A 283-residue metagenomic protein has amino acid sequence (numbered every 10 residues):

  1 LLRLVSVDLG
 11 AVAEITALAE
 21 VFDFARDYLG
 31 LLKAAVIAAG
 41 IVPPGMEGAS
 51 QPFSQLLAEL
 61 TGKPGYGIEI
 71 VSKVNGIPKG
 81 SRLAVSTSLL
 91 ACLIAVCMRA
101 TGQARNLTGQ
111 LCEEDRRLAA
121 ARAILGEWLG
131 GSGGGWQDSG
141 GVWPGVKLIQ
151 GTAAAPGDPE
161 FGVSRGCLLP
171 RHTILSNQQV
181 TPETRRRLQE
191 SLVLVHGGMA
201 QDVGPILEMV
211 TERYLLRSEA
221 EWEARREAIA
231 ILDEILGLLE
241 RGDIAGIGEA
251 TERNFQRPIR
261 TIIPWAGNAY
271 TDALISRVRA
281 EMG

Functional and structural regions predicted by a protein language model:
L1-G62, P78, T101-T108, E113-R116 (+2 more regions): C-terminal nucleotide
R3, E69-V71: Ser/Thr- (and often Asn-) enriched beta-sheet segments in non-cytosolic proteins
P64-I68: Extended charged low-complexity segments that act as oligomerization/scaffolding linkers
S72-R82: Cysteine-centered functional microenvironments
R82-R105, V146: DPxDG-like acidic metal-binding loop motif
